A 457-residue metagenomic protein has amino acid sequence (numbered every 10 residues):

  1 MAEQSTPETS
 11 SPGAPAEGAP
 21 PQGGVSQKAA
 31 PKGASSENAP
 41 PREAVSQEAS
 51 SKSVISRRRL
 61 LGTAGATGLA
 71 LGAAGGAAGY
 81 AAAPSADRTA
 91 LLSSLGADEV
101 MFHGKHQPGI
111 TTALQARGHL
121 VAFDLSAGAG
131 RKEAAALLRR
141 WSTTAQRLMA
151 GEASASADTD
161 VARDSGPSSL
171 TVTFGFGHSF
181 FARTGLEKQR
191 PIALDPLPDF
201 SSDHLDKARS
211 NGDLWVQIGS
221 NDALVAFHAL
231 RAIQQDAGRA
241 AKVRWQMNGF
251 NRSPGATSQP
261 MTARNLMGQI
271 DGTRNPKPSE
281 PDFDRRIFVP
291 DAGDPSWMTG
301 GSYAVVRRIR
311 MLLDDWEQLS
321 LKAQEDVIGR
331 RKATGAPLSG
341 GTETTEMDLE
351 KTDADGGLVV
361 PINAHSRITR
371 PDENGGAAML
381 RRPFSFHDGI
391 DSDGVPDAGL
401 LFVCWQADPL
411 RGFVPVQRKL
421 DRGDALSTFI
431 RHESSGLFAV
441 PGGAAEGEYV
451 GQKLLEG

Functional and structural regions predicted by a protein language model:
M1-I55: N-terminal secretory signal peptides
R59-A81, S85-G457: Long, histidine/aromatic-enriched segments associated with O2/redox biology
